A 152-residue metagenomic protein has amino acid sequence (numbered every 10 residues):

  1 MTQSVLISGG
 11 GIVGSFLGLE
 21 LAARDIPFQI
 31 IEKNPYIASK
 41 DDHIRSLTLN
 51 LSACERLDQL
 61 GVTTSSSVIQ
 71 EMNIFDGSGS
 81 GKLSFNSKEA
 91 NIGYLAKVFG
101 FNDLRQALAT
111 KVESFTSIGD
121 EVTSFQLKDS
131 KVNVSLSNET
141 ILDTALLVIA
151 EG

Functional and structural regions predicted by a protein language model:
M1-V13: Beta1/beta-strand and adjacent pyrophosphate-binding region of the FAD-binding site in flavoprotein oxidoreductases
S8, E20-I44: Glycine-rich FAD pyrophosphate-binding loop
S15, L19, T116-S117: Conserved SAM/SAH cofactor-binding pocket of Class I
D41-D76: N-terminal FAD cofactor-binding segment of flavoenzymes
S67-G152: Conserved N-terminal helical subregion
